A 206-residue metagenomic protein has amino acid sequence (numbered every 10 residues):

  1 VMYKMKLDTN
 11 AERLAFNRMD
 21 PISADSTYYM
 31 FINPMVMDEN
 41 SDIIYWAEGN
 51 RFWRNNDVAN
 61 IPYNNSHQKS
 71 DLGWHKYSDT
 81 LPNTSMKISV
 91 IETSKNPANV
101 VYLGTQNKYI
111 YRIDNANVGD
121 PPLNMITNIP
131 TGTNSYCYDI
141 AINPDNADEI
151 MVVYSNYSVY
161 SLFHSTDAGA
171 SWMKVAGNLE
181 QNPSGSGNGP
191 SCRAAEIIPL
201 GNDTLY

Functional and structural regions predicted by a protein language model:
M2, R51-W53, Y109-I110, N156-Y160: Short glycine/acidic-enriched loop and turn motifs that connect beta-strands
Y3-T9, M35-D38, R54-D57, R112-I113 (+2 more regions): Conserved Ser/Thr-centered positions that define the repeating blades of beta-propeller domains
R13-P21, Y63-D79, P121-N128, M173-G177: Beta-propeller fold detector
S23-M30, L81-M86, P130-Y136, L179-C192: Short glycine-/Asp-/Thr-/Trp-enriched loop segments that recur within the blades of beta-propeller repeat domains
Y28-N40, K87-N96, I140-D145, N188-G201: Structural signature of eukaryotic scaffold interfaces centered on beta-propeller domains
I43-W46, W53, V100-Y102, E149-V152 (+2 more regions): Conserved beta-propeller blade signature
